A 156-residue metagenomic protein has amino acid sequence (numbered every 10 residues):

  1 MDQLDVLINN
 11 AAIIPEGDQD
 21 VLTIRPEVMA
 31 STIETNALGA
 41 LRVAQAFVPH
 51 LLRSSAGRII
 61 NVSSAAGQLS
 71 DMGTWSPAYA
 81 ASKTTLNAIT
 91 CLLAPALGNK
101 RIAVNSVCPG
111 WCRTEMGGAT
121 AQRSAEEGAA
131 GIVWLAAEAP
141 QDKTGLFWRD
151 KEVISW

Functional and structural regions predicted by a protein language model:
M1-L7, P15, Q141: A glycine-rich helix->loop->beta "capping" turn within Rossmann-like NAD(P)(H)-dependent oxidoreductase domains
I8, I60, V104-V107, G117: Hydrophobic structural elements of the Rossmann-like NAD(P)H-binding subdomain that define the short-chain
I13-I14, D18-I33, L52-N99: Catalytic loop of short-chain dehydrogenase/reductase
V43-F47, L51, I89-T90, L135: Hydrophobic positions on the long internal alpha-helix of Rossmann-like NAD(P)-dependent oxidoreductase domains
L69-M72, C108-T120: Short beta-loop-alpha junction of Rossmann-like oxidoreductase domains
N99, S106-V107, G118-W156: C-terminal helical subdomain
